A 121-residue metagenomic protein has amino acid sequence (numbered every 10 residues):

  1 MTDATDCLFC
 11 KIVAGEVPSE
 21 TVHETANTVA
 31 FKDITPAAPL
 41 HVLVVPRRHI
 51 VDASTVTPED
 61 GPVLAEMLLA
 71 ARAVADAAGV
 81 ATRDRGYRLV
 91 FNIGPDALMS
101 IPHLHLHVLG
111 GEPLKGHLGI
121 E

Functional and structural regions predicted by a protein language model:
M1-E121: HIT superfamily nucleotide-processing domains
